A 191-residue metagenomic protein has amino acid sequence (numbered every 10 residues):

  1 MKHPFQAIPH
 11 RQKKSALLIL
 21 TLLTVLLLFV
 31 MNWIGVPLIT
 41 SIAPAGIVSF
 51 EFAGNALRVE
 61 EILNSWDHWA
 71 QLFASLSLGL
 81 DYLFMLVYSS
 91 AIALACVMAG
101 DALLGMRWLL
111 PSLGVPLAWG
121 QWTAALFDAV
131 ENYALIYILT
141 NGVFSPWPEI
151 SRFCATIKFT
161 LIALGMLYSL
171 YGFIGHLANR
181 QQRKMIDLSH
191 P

Functional and structural regions predicted by a protein language model:
K2-S77: Interfacial loop at the N-terminal end of multi-pass membrane proteins
P4-Q12, S65-H68, L72-S75, G105-V115 (+2 more regions): Juxtamembrane loop-transmembrane helix junctions in multi-pass integral membrane proteins, especially the extracellular
K14-T21, R107-T123: Interfacial segments of alpha-helical transmembrane regions
L27-W33, W66, L76, R152-T160 (+1 more regions): Multi-pass alpha-helical transmembrane bundle typical of ion/small-solute transporters and intramembrane aspartyl
L76-A99, M166: Hydrophobic alpha-helical transmembrane segments
C96-L104, I174-A178: Structural signal for the C-terminal ends of transmembrane alpha-helices and the immediately following loop
W119-I174: Alpha-helical transmembrane segments of multi-pass integral membrane proteins, characterized by long hydrophobic
N179-P191: Short, highly charged, low-complexity non-transmembrane loops/tails of multi-pass membrane proteins
